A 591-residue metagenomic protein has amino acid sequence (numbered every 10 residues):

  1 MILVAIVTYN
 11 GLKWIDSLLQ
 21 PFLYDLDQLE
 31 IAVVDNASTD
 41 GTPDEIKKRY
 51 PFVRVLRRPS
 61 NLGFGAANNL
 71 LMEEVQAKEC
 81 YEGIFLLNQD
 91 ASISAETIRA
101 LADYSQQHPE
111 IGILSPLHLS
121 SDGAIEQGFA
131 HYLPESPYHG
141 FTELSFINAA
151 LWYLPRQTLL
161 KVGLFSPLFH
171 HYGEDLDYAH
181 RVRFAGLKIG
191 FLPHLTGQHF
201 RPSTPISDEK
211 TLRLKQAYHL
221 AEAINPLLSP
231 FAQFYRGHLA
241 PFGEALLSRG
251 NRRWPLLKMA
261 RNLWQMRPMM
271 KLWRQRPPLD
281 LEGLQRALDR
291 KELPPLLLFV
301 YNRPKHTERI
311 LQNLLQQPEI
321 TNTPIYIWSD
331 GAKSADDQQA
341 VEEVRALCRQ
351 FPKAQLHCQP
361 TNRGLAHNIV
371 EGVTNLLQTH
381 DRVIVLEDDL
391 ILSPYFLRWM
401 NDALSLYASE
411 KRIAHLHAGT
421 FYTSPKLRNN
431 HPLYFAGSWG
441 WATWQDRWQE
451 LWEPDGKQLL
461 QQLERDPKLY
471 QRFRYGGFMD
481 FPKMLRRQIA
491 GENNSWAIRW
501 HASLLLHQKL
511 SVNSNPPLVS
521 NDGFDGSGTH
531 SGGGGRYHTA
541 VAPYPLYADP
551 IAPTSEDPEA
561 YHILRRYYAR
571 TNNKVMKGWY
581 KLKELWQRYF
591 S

Functional and structural regions predicted by a protein language model:
N10-Y24, R303-P318: Short, well-formed alpha-helical segments that are part of the catalytic scaffolds of diverse glycosyltransferases
D35-D44, S60, A91, S329-V344: A conserved acidic beta->alpha catalytic loop
R58-K78, P360-N375: Glycine-rich, basic loop-to-helix element that forms the pyrophosphate-binding segment of sugar-nucleotide handling
A66-L70, A91-G163, P167-H171, L176 (+1 more regions): Acidic/His-rich active-site region of diverse nucleotide-sugar glycosyltransferases
C80-S92, H380-I391: Short beta-strand-to-loop acidic/aromatic patch adjacent to the donor-nucleotide binding site
L160-F191, L195-Q198, S207-R213, P454-P467 (+1 more regions): Donor nucleotide-sugar recognition loop
H194-G197, I206-G237, M259-P268, G532-A548: Catalytic core of nucleotide-sugar-dependent glycosyltransferases
L212-A217, L227-L288, K574-E584, R588: Non-catalytic, C-terminal membrane-associated alpha-helical segments of glycosyltransferases
